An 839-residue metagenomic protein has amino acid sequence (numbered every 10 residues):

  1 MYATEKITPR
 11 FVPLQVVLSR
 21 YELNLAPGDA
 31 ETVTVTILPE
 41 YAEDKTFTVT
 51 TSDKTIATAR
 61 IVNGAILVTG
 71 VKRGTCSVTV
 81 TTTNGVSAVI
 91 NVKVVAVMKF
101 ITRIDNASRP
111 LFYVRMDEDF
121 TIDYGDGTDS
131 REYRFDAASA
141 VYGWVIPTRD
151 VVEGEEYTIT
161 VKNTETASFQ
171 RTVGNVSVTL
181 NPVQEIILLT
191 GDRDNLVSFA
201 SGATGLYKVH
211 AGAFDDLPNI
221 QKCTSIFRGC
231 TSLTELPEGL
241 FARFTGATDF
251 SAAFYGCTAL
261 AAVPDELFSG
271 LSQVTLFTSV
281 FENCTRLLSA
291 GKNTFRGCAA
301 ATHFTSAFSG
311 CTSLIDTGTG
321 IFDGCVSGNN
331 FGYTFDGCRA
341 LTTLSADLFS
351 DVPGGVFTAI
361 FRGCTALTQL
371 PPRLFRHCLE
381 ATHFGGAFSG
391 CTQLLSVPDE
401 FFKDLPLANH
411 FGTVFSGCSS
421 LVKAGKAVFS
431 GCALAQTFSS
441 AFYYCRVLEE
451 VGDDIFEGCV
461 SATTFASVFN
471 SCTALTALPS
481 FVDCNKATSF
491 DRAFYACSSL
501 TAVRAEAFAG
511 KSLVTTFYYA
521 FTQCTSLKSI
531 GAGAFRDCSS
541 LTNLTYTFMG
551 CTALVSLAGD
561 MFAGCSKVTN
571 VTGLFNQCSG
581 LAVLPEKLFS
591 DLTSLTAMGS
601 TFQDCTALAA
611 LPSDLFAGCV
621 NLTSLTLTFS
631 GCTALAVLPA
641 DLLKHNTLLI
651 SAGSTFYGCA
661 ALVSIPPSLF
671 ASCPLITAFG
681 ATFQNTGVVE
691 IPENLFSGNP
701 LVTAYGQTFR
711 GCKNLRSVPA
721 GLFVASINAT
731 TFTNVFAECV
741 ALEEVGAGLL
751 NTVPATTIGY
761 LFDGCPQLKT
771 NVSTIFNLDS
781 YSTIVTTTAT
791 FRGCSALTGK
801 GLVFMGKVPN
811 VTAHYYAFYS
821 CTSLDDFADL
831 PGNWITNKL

Functional and structural regions predicted by a protein language model:
Y2-E5, V95-L839: Solvent-exposed loop and capping/linker segments of extracellular ligand-binding repeat ectodomains
E5-V97: Extracytoplasmic soluble-region selector
